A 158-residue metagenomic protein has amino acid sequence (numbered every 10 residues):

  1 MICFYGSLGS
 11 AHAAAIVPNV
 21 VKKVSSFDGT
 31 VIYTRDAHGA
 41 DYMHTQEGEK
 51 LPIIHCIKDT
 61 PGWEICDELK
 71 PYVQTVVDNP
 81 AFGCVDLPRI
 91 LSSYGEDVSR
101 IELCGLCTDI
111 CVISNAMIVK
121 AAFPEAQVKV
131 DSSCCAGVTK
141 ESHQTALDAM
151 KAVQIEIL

Functional and structural regions predicted by a protein language model:
M1-V76, E96, K129, V138 (+1 more regions): Active-site acidic carboxylates
N19-S26, I113-F123: Histidine-anchored nucleotide/phosphate-binding helix
T34-A37, P80, L106, S133: Active-site-proximal beta-strand/loop segments in catalytic clefts of secreted hydrolases
D59-I110: Internal catalytic-core helix/loop-beta-alpha segment that presents or stabilizes conserved functional determinants
V77-D78, E156-L158: Short acidic-hydrophobic, aromatic-tinged amphipathic segments that line or gate anion-handling sites
P88, I113-A116, K140-Q144: Conserved strand-to-helix beginnings and helix N-cap segments that scaffold or border functional pockets
E102-L106, A126-K140: A short glycine-rich beta-strand->turn/loop micro-motif centered on a GG-aromatic cluster
P124, I155: Short phosphate-binding/catalytic loops that engage adenosine nucleotides
